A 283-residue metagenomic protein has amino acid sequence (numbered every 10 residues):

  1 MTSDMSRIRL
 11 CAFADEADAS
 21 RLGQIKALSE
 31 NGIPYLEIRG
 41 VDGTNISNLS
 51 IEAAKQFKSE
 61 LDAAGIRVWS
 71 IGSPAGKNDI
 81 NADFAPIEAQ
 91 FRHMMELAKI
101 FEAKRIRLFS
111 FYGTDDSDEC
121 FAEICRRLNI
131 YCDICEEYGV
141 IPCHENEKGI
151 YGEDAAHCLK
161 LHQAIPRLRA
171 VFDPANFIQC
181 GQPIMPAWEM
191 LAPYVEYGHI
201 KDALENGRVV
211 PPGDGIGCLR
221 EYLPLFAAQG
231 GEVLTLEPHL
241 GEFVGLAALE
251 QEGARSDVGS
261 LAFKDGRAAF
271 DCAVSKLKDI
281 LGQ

Functional and structural regions predicted by a protein language model:
M1-C11, D18-P34, K58, D62-G65 (+2 more regions): Histidine-acidic metal/acid-base catalytic patches
F13-A17, R39-V41, S73-G76, F111-G113 (+4 more regions): Active-site beta-loop-alpha junctions enriched in small/polar residues
S20-S29, E60-A63, D79-A170, Q179 (+2 more regions): Active-site acidic/histidine proton-transfer and metal-coordination neighborhood in alpha/beta enzyme cores
P34-G40, R67-G72, K104-L108: Short, well-structured secondary-structure segments
E37-L61, S110-D116: Glycine-rich, proline-tolerant flexible connector loops at the mouths of alpha/beta enzymes
N45, N78, D115, G152 (+2 more regions): Generic structural signal for helix capping and beta-alpha/helix-loop junctions
S47-I51, I80-A85, S117-F121, Q182-P183 (+1 more regions): Short, solvent-exposed loop/turn segments at secondary-structure boundaries
